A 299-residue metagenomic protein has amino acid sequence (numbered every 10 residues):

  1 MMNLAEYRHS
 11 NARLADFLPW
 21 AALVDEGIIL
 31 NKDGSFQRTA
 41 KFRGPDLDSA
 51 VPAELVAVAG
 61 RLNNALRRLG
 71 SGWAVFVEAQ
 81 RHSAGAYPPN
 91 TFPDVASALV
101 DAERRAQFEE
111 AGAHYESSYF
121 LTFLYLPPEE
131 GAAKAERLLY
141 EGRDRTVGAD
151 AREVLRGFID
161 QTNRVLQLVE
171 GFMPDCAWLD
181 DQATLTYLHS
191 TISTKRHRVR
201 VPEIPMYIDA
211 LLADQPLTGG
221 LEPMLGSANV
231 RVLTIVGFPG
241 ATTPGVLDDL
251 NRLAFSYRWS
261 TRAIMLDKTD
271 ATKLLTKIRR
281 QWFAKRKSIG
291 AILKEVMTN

Functional and structural regions predicted by a protein language model:
M1-N299: Extended, folded cores of ATP/NTP-driven motor/assembly subunits in large transport and secretion machines
